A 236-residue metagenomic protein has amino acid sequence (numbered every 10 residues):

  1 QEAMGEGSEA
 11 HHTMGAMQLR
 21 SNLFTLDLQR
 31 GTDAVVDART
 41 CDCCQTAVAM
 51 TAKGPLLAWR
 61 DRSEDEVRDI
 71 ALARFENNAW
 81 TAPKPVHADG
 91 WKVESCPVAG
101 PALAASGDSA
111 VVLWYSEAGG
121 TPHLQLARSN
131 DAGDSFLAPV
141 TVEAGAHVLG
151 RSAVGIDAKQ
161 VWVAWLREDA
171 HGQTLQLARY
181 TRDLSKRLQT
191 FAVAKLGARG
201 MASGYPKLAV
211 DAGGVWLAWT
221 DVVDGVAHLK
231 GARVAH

Functional and structural regions predicted by a protein language model:
Q1-H236: Extracellular, repeat-based ectodomains that mediate carbohydrate processing or recognition
